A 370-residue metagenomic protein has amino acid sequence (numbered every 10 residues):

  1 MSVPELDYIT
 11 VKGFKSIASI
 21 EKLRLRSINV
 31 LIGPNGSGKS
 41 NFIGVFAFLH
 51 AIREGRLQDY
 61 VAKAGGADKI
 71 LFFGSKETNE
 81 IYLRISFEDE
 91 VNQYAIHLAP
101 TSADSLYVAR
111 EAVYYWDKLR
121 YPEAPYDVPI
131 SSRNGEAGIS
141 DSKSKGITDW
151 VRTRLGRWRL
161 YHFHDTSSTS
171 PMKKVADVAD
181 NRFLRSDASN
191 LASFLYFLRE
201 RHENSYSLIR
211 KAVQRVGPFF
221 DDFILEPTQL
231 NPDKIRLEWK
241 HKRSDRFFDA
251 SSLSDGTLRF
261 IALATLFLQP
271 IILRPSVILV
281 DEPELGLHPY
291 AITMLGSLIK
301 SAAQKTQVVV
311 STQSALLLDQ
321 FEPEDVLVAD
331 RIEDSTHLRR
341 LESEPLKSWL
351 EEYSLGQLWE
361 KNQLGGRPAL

Functional and structural regions predicted by a protein language model:
M1-E80: Pre-Walker A-like glycine/lysine-rich segment at the N-terminus of P-loop NTPase domains
M1-P4, T293-L370: C-terminal lobe/lid and adjacent interdomain/linker elements of RecA-like ASCE P-loop ATPase modules
G33, E282, Q313: The Walker A (P-loop) glycine that initiates the GxxxxGKT/S ATP-binding motif of P-loop NTPases
S75-K76, D89, L268-L273, K300-Q304 (+1 more regions): Conserved catalytic network of the ASCE P-loop NTPase/AAA+ motor domain
I81-E88, W239: Short beta-strand segments that buttress and anchor functional surface loops
E88-V216, D221-I224: Electropositive, glycine-dotted interaction segments that contact anionic polymers or phosphate-rich ligands
K234-R236, H241-D245, D249-V280, Y290-T293: GG-anchored amphipathic helix commonly corresponding to the ABC/SMC/Rad50 NBD signature/C-loop
